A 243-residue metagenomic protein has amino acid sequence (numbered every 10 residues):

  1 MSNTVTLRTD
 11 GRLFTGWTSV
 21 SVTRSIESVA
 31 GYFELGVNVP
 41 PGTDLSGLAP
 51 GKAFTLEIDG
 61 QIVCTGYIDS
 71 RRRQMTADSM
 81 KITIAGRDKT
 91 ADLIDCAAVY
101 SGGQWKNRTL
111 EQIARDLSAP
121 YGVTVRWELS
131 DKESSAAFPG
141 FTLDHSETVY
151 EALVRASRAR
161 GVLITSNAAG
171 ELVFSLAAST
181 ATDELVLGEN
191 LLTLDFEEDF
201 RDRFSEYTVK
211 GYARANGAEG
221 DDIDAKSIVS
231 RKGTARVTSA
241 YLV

Functional and structural regions predicted by a protein language model:
M1-V99, G161, G188-T193: Assembly/oligomerization scaffold segments
V5-R8, V154, R158, L163 (+2 more regions): Acidic, small/polar-enriched beta strand-loop surface segments
V37, T65-I68, A97-S101, A114-P120 (+2 more regions): Short C-terminal domain-edge/linker segments immediately following a structured domain
D44, D88, R126-E128, R231-G233 (+2 more regions): Poly-acidic low-complexity segments
D78-R201: Charged- and aromatic-enriched interaction segments used to assemble and dock large macromolecular complexes
